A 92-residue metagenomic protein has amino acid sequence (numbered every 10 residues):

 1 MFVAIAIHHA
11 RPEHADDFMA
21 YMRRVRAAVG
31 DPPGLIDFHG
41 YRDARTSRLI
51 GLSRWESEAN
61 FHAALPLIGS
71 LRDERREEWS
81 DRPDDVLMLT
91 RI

Functional and structural regions predicted by a protein language model:
F2-H8, F38-P66: Short, well-ordered beta-strand segments in beta-rich or mixed alpha/beta enzyme and ligand-binding folds
V3, E13, G34, H39-G40 (+1 more regions): Glycine-centered flexibility motif
I7, L89-R91: Short amphipathic
H9-A20: Short, surface-exposed ligand-recognition loops at beta-strand->loop->(often short) alpha-helix junctions that present
P12, S47, D85-L89: A generic signature of intrinsically disordered, low-complexity regions enriched in glycine/proline and charged/polar
M22-V25, R45: Generic hydrophobic alpha-helical membrane-segment signal
R24-I36, R54-M88: An amphipathic, aromatic/His-enriched active-site/gating alpha helix that lines ligand/cofactor pockets
